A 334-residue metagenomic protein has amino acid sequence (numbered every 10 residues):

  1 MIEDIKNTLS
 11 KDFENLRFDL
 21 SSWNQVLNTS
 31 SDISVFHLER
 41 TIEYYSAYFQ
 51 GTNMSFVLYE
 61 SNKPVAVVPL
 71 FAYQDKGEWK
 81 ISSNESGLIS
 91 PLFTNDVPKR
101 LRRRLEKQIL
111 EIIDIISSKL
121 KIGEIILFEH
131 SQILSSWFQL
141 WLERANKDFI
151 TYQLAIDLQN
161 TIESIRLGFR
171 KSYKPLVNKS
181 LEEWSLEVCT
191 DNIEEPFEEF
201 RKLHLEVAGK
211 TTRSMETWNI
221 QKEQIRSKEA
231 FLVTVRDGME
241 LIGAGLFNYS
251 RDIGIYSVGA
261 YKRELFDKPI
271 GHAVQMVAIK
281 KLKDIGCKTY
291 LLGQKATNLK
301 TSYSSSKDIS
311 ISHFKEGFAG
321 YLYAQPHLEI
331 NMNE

Functional and structural regions predicted by a protein language model:
M1-T8, V68, A72-Q74, L140-S164 (+1 more regions): Active-site/acyl-donor-binding loops of N-acyltransferases
D4-S61, V65-G77, S131-D267, K281: A conserved beta-strand-loop-helix scaffold within acyl/acetyltransferase catalytic domains
V57, I126-E129, L291-Q294: Short beta-strand segments
P64, E229-N333: Aromatic (often tryptophan-rich) hydrophobic motifs at membrane interfaces
A72-S90: Conserved acyl-donor/pantetheine-binding loop and adjacent beta-alpha core of acyl/acetyltransferases and related
S86-L101, Q159-N160, G259-K268, A296: A short, internal acetyl-CoA/4′-phosphopantetheine-binding micro-motif in the GNAT/acyltransferase core
N95-I115, A278-L292: Cysteine/selenocysteine-centered motifs that mediate thiol-based redox chemistry or coordinate metal-sulfur cofactors
R104-I150: Non-catalytic accessory segments adjacent to catalytic cores
